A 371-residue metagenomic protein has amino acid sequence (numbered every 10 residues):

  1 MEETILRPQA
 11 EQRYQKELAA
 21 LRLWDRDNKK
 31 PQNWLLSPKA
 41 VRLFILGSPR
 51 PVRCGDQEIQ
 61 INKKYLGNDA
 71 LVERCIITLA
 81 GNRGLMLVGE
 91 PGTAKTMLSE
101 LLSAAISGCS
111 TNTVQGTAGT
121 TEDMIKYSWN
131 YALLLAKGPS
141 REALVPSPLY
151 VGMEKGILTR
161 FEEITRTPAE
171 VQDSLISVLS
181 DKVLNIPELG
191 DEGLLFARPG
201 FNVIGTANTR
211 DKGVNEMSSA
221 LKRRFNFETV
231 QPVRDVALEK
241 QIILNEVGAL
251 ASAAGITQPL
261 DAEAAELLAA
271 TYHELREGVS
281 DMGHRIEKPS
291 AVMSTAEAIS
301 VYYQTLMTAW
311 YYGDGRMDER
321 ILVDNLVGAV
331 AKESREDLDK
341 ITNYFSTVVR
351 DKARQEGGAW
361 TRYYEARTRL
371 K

Functional and structural regions predicted by a protein language model:
E2-A254, P259: AAA+ P-loop NTPase catalytic core and its hallmark functional loops
W24-D27, A253, G278, D351 (+1 more regions): Surface-exposed polar/charged interaction patches
K39-E58, E263-M282, V349-E356: Charged, glycine/proline-rich intrinsically disordered loops and linkers
A40, P148, L238, I242 (+5 more regions): Exposed alpha-helical structural elements
D69, K240, E246-R320: Conserved AAA+ ATPase small/helical "lid" subdomain
C75, L268, N325-L326: Short alpha-helical scaffolding segments that buttress acidic/His motifs in well-ordered protein cores
V178, T271, D324-N325: Short acidic/histidine-centered micro-motifs embedded in hydrophobic/aromatic stretches that mark compact functional
W310-K371: C-terminal engagement/docking regions of AAA+ P-loop ATPases
